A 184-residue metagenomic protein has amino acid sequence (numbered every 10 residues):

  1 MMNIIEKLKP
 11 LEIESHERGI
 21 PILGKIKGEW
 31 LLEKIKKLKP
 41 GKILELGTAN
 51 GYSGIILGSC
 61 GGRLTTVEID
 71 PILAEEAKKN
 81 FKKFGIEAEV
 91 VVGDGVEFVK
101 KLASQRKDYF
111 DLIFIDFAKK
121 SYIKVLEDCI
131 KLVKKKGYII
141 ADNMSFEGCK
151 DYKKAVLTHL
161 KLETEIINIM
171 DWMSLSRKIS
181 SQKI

Functional and structural regions predicted by a protein language model:
M1-L23, K36-K37: Rossmann-like AdoMet
L23-E97: SAM cofactor-binding core of SAM-dependent methyltransferases, primarily the Rossmann-like beta-alpha-beta module
G41, L64, E89, L112 (+2 more regions): Hydrophobic "anchor" residues on beta-strands that sit immediately upstream of conserved functional sites
L44, V67, G93, I115-F117 (+1 more regions): Active-site flanking residues adjacent to catalytic metal/cofactor-binding acidic residues
L57, A77, F81, V99-L102 (+2 more regions): Hydrophobic packing residues within well-ordered alpha-helices of enzyme cores
G62, K107, K134: Short conserved AdoMet
L102-L112: A short acidic, Gly/Pro-enriched loop at the edge of an enzyme's catalytic core that lines a small-molecule cofactor
K119-I184: C-terminal substrate-binding/active-site "lid" region of AdoMet-derived donor-dependent transferases
